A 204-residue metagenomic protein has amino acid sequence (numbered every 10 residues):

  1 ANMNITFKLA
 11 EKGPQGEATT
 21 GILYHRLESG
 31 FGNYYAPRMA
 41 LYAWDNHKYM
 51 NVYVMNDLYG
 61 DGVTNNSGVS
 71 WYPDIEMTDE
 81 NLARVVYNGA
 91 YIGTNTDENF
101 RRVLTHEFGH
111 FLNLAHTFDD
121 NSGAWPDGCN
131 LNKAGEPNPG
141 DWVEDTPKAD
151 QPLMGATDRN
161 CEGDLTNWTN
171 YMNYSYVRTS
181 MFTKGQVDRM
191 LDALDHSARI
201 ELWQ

Functional and structural regions predicted by a protein language model:
A1, E76-D79, G163-D164: Short, conserved catalytic or adaptor-binding loops enriched in Gly and charged residues
A1-K48, D195-R199: Propeptide-to-catalytic entry region of secreted or membrane-anchored zinc metalloproteases
M3, N46-K48, N81-A83, W168 (+1 more regions): Residues that flank catalytic or metal-binding motifs in active/ligand-binding sites
G16-T19, G60-T64, N95, T179-F182 (+1 more regions): Short, solvent-exposed loop/turn elements at domain surfaces
F31-D119: Active-site-proximal segment of zinc-dependent metalloprotease catalytic domains
I92-M181: The catalytic-center signature of Zn2+-dependent metalloproteases
Y176-Q204: Pan-zinc metallopeptidase signature
